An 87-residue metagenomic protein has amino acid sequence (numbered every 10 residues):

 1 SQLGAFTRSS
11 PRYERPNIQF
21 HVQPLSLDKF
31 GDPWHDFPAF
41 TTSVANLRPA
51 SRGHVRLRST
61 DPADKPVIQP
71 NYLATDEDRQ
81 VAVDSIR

Functional and structural regions predicted by a protein language model:
S1-F37: Mid-to-C-terminal "cap/lid" subdomains and adjacent gly/pro-rich loops that border and regulate access to redox
Q23-D28, P38-R87: C-terminal segments that line or cap access tunnels to active or ligand-binding sites in enzymes and enzyme-associated
